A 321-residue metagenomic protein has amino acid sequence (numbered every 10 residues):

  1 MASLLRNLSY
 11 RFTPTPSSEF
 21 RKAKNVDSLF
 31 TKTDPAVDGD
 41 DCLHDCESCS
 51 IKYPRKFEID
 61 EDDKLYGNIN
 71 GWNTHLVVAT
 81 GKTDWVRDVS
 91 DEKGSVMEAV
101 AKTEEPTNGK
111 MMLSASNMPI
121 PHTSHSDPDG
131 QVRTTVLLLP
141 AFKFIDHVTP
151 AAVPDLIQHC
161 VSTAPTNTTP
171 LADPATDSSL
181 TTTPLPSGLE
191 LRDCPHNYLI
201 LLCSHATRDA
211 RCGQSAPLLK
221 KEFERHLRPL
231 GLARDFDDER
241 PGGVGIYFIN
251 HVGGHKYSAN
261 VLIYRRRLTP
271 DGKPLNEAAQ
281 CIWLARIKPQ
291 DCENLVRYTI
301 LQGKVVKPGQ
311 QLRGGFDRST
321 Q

Functional and structural regions predicted by a protein language model:
A2-Q321: Histidine/cysteine-enriched polar flanking segments
